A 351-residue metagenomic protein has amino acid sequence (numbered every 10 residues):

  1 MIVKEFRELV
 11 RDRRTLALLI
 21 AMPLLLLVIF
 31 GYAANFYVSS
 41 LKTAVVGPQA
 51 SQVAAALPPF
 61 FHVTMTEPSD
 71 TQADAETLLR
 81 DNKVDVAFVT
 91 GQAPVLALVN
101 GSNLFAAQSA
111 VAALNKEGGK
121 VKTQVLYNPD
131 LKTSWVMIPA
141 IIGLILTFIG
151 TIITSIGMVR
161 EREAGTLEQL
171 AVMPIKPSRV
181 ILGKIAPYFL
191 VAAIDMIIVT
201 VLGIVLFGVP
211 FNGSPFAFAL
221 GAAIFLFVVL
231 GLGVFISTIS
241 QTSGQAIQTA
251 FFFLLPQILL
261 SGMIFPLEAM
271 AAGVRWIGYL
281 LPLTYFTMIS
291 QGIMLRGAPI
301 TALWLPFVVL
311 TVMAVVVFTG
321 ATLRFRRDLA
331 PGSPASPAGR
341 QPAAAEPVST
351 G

Functional and structural regions predicted by a protein language model:
M1-V136, R327, G332-G351: Extracytoplasmic/periplasmic domains immediately adjacent to an N-terminal transmembrane anchor in multi-pass membrane
L9, T151-M173: Transmembrane helix boundary and interhelical loop/hinge segments in multi-pass membrane proteins
M22-S40, Q241-T284: Transmembrane helix segments
F30-N35, S155, V159-R160, G203-N212 (+4 more regions): Short helix-capping/hinge motifs at transmembrane helix termini and TM-loop junctions
A34, V136-I156: Long, hydrophobic alpha-helical segments
A73, Y127-L131, P210, G262-V317 (+1 more regions): Membrane-interfacial helix-loop-helix junctions in multi-pass membrane proteins
I156, R160, M173, I204 (+6 more regions): Transmembrane helix-loop junction
P177, I181-A250, L255, I300-F307 (+2 more regions): Alpha-helical transmembrane segments and their short interhelical loops
